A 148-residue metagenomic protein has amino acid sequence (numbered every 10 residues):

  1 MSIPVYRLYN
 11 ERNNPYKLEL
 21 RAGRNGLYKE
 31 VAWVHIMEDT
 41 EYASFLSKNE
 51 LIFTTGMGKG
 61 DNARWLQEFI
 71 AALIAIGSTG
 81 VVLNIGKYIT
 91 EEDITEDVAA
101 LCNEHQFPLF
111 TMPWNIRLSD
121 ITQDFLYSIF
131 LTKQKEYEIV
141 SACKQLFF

Functional and structural regions predicted by a protein language model:
M1-F148: Alpha-helical/coil-rich non-catalytic "connector" segments in signaling and regulatory proteins
